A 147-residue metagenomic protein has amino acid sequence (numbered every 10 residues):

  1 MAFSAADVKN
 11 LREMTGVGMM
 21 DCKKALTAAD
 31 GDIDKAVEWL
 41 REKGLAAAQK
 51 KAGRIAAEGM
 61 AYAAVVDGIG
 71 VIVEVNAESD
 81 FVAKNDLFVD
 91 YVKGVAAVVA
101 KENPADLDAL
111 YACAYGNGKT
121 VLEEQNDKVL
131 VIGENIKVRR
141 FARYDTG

Functional and structural regions predicted by a protein language model:
A2-G147: N-terminal assembly/interaction segments in proteins that build large macromolecular machines
